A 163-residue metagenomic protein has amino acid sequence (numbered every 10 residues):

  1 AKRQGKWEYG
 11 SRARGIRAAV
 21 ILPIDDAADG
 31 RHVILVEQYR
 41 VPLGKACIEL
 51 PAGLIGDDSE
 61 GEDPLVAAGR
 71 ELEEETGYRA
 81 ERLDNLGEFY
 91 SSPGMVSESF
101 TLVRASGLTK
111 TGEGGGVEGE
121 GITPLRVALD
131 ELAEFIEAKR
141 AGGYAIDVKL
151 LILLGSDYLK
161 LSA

Functional and structural regions predicted by a protein language model:
A1-I24, A28: Acidic, metal-coordinating catalytic segment for phosphate/diphosphate chemistry, firing primarily on the Nudix
A1-K2, S92-T111: Active-site-adjacent beta-strand/loop module that shapes the phosphate/pyrophosphate-binding cleft
R12-R14, V41, D57-S59, F89-F100: Acidic pyrophosphate-coordinating catalytic loop
P23, R104-S106, R126-A128: Short, well-ordered beta-strand micro-motif
I24, G30-E37: Glycine/small-residue-rich phosphate/adenosyl-binding loop
P42-I48: A conserved beta-turn-beta hairpin within the catalytic core of GNAT-like acetyltransferases that forms part
A46, N85, T101, E118-A163: Nudix hydrolase/Nudix homology domain
L50-N85, V103, E118-G119, A128: The catalytic Nudix box helix
